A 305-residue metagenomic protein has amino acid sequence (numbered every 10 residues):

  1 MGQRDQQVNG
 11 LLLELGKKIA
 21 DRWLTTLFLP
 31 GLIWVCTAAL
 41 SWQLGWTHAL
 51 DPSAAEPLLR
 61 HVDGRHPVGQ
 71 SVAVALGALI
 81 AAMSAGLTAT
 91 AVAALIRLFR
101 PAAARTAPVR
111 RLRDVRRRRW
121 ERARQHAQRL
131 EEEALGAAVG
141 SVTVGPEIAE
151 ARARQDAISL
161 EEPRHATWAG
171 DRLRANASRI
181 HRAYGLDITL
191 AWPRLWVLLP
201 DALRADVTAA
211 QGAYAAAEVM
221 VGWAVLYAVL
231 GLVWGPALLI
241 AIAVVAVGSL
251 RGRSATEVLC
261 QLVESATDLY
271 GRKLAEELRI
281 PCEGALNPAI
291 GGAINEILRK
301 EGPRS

Functional and structural regions predicted by a protein language model:
M1-R129, S265: N-terminal first transmembrane alpha-helix
M1-W23, D206-Q211, V247-S305: Cytosolic/matrix-facing juxtamembrane and C-terminal tails of multi-pass cellular membrane proteins
L13-L32, H181-L239: Transmembrane alpha-helical segments and their cytosolic interface motifs in multi-pass membrane proteins
G77-T90, H126-S141, W223-Y227, E301-S305: Generic hydrophobic segment detector
A89-T90, L226-E264, D268: Transmembrane alpha-helical hairpins and terminal membrane-anchor modules
V92-A217: Membrane-proximal, non-transmembrane interface segments of integral membrane proteins
L95, F99, V229, G271-L274 (+1 more regions): Long, hydrophobic, amphipathic alpha-helical segments used as structural scaffolds
